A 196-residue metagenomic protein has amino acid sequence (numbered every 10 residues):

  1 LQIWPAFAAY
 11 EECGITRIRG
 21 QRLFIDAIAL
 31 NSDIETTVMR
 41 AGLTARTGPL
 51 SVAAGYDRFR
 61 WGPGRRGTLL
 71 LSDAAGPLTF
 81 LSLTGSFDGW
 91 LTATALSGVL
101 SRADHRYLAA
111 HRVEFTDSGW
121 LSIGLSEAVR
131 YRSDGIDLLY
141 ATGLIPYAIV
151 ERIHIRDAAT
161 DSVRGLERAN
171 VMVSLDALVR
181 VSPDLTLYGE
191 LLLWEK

Functional and structural regions predicted by a protein language model:
L1-G55, T79-G85: Beta-barrel outer-membrane channel/assembly domains of diderm bacteria
R19-G20, G62-P63, S133: Short catalytic/ligand-binding loop motif for oxyanion handling, primarily in non-cytosolic enzymes, centered on
F24, G64-T68: Short acidic, glycine/proline-rich loop/turn micro-motifs
A29-N31, R60, G64, L166: Residue-level signal for well-ordered alpha-helical segments
S32, L69-S72: Alpha-helix N-cap/helix-initiation motif
P49, R60, L71, L78-K196: Signature for the C-terminal beta-barrel architecture of outer-membrane proteins
